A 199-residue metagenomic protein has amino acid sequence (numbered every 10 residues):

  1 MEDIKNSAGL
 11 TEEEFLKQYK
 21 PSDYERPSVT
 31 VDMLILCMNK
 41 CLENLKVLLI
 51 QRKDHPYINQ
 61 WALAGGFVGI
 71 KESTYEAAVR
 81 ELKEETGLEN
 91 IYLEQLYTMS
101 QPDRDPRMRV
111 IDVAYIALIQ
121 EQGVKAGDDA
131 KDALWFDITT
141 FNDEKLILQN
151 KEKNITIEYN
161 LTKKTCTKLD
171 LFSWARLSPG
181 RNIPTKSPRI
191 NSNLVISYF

Functional and structural regions predicted by a protein language model:
I4-E14: Entry/capping segment at the start of metal-dependent catalytic domains with acidic active-site entry clusters
E12-A62, Y75, N90: N-terminal strand-loop-strand
V68-Y92, L96-F199: Unchanged
